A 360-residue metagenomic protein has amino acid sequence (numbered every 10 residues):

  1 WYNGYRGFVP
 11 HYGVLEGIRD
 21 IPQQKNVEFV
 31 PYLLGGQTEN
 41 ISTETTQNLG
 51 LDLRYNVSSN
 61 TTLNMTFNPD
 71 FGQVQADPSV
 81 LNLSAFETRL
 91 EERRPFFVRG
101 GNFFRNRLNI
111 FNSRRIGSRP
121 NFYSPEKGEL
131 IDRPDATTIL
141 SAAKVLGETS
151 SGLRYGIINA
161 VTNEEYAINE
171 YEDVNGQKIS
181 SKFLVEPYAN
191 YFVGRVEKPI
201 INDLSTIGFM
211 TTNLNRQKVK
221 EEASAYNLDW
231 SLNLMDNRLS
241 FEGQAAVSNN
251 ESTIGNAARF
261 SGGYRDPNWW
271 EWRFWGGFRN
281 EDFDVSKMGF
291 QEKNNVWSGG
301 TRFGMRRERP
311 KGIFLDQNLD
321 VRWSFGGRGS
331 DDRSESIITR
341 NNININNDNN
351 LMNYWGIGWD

Functional and structural regions predicted by a protein language model:
W1-E197, G208, K220: Structural preference for beta-rich elements and adjacent junctions enriched in aromatics
G17-R19, E39-I41, L53, E129-R133 (+9 more regions): Outer-membrane beta-barrel proteins
Q24-N26, S58-N60, S150-G152, N202-L204 (+3 more regions): Strand-connecting loop/turn motifs
Y32, Y155, R195, I200 (+3 more regions): Residue-level detection of beta-strand scaffold positions
L33-G35, N102, T149, N159-V161 (+5 more regions): A broadly conserved detector of short glycine/acidic/proline-rich loop/turn motifs that flank catalytic sites and bind
G36-N40, G72, F122-G128, A160-Y171 (+8 more regions): Sequence/structural signature of outer-membrane beta-barrel proteins
T138-L140, L146, A223, D236 (+1 more regions): Exposed, low-structure sequence patches enriched in small/polar residues
E164-Y166, N175-V185, A189-F260: Beta-propeller domains
